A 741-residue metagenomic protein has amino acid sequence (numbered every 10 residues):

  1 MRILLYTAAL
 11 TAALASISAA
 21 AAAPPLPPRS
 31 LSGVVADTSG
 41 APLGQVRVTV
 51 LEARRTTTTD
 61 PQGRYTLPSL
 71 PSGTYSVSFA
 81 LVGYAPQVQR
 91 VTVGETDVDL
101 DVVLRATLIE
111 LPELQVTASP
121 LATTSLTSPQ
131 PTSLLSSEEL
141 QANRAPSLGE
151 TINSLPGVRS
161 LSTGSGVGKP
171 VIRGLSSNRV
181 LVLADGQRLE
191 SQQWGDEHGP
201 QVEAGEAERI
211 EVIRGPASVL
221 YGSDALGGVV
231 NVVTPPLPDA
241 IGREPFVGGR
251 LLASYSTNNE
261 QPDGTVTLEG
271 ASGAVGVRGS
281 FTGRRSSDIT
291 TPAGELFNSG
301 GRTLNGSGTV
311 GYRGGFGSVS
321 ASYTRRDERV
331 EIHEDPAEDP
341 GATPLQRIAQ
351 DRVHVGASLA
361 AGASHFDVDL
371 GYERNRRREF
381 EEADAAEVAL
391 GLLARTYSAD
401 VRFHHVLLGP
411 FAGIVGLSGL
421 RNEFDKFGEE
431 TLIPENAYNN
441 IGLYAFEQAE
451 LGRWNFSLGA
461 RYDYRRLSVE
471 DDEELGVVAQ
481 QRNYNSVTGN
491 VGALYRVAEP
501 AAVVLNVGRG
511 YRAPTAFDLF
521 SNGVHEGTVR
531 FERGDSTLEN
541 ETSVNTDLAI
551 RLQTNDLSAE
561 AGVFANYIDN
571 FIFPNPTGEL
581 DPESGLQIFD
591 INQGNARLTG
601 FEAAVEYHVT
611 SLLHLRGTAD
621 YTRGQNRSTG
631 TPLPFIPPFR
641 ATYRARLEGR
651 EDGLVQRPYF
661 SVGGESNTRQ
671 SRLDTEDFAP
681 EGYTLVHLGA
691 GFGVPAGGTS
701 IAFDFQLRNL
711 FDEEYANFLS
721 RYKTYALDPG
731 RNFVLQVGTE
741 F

Functional and structural regions predicted by a protein language model:
L26, A36, A41, V46-L51 (+4 more regions): Short, acidic, small-residue-rich periplasmic hinge/interaction motif at the N-terminus of Gram-negative outer-membrane
R188-P216: Short acidic/polar hinge/loop motifs at secondary-structure boundaries that mediate gating or recognition
T234-G270, F281, L296-S299, N436: Short strand-turn segments of transmembrane beta-barrel domains in outer membranes, especially the first one or two
S286-T303, F316-S398, E423-F424, E429-A437 (+1 more regions): Flexible loop and strand-edge segments within Gram-negative outer membrane beta-barrel domains
D327-E331, D335-P336, R421-E423, Y464-E473 (+6 more regions): Surface-exposed extracellular loop regions of Gram-negative outer-membrane beta-barrel proteins, predominantly
L390-F403, G442, R533-E539, N545 (+2 more regions): Outer membrane beta-barrel strand-and-loop segments of large Gram-negative receptors, especially TonB-dependent
F411-G413, F564-I568, G585, F589-Q670: Gram-negative outer-membrane beta-barrel transporters
Y511, D569, L615, S666-R672 (+1 more regions): C-terminal beta-signal and adjacent terminal beta-strands/loops of Gram-negative outer-membrane beta-barrel proteins
